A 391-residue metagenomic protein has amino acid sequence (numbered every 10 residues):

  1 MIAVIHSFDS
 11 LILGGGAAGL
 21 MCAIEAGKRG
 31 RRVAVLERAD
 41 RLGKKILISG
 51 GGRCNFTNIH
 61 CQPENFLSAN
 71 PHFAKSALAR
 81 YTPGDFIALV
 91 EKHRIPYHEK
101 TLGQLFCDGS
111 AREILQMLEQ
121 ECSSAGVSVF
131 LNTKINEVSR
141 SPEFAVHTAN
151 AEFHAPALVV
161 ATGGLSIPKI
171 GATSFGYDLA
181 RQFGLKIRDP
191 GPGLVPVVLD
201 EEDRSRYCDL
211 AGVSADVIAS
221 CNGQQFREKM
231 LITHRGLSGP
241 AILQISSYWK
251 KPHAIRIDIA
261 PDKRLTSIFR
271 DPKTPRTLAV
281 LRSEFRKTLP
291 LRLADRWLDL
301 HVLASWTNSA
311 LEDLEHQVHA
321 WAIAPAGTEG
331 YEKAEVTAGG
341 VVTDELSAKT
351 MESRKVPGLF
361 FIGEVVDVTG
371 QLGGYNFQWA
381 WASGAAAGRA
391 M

Functional and structural regions predicted by a protein language model:
H6-F8, A149-A157, Q225-R227: Core beta-strand elements of the Rossmann-like FAD/NAD(P) dinucleotide-binding domain in flavoenzyme oxidoreductases
F8-V35, A387-M391: N-terminal Rossmann-like FAD-binding beta1-loop-alpha1 element of flavoenzymes
L11-L13, L36, I135, F153-K169 (+4 more regions): Short hydrophobic core segments
G27-G51: Glycine-rich FAD pyrophosphate-binding loop
D40-L42, L47-I48, F56-P63, P96 (+2 more regions): An anion/pyrophosphate-binding glycine-rich loop and adjacent beta-alpha core in soluble alpha-beta enzymes
G51-T101: Glycine-rich active-site loop/strand segments that organize a redox cofactor
R80-A157: Feature captures the FAD/FMN-dependent oxidoreductase FAD-binding
F130-L131, D295-T369: A glycine-rich dinucleotide-binding beta-alpha-beta segment and adjacent secondary-structure elements that constitute
